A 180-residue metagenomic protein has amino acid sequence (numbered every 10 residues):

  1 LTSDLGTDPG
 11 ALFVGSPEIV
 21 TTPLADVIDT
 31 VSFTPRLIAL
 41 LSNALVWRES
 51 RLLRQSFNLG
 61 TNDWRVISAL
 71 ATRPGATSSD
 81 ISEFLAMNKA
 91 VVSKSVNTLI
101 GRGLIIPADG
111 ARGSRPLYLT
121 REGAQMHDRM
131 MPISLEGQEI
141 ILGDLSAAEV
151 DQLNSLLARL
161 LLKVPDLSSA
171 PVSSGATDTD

Functional and structural regions predicted by a protein language model:
L1-F57, Q125, D180: N-terminal leader segment of winged-helix/HTH proteins
L12-F13, P17, N97-A158: Charged, amphipathic alpha-helical coiled-coil/dimerization segments
D29, N43, W47-V91, V96 (+3 more regions): N-terminal helix-turn-helix DNA-binding core of bacterial DNA-binding proteins
V31-L53, H127-L145, V150-V164, S168: Hydrophobic alpha-helical core bundles mediating ligand binding, dimerization, or RNAP-core interactions
V66, A147-E149, T179-D180: Charge-rich, acidic-biased intrinsically disordered regions
S78, A108, P116, L157-D180: Alpha-helical transmembrane segments and membrane-interface helix-loop junctions in multi-pass membrane proteins
